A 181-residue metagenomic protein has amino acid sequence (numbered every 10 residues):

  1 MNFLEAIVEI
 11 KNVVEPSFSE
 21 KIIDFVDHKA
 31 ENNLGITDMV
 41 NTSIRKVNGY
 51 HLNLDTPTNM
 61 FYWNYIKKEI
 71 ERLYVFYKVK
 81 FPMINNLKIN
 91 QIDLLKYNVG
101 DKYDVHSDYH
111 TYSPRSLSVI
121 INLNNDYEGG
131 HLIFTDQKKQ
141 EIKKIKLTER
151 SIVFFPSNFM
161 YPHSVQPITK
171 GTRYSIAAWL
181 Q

Functional and structural regions predicted by a protein language model:
M1-N86: Non-heme Fe(II)/2-oxoglutarate
E71-Q181: Catalytic core of non-heme Fe(II) oxygenases with the double-stranded beta-helix
